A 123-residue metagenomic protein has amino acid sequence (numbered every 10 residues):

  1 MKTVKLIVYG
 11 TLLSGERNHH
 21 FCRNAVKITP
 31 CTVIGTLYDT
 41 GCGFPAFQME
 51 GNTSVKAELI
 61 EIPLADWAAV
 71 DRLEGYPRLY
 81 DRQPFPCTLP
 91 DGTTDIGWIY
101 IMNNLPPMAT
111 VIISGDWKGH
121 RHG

Functional and structural regions predicted by a protein language model:
K2-G123: Glycine-aromatic micro-motifs
